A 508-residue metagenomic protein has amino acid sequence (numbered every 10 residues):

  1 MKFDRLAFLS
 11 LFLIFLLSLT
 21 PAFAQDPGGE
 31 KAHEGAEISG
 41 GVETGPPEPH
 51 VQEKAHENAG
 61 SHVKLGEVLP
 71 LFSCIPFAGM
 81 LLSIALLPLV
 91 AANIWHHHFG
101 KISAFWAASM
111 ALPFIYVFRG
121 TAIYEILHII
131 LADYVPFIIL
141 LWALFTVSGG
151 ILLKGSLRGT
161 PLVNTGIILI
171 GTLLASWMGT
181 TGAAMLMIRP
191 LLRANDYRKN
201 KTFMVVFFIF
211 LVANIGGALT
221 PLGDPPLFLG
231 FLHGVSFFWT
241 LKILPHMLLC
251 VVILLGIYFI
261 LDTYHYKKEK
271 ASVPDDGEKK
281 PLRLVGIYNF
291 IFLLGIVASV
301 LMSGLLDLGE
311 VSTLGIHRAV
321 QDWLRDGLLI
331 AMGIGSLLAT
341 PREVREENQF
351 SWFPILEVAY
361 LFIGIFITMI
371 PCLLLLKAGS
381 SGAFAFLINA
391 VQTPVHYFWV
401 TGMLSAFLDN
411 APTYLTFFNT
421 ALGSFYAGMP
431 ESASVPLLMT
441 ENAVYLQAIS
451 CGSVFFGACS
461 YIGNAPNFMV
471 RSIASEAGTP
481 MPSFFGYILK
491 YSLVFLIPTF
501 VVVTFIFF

Functional and structural regions predicted by a protein language model:
K2-L6, F15-L69, L308-V311, P394-V395 (+2 more regions): Low-complexity, proline/glycine-enriched hydrophobic segments characteristic of transmembrane helices
G60-S73, I94-S103, I123-P136, F237-H246 (+5 more regions): Interfacial loop-to-helix junctions that mark the boundaries of transmembrane helices in multi-pass membrane
S73-I84, H98-F114, Y134-A143, V285-G295 (+2 more regions): Hydrophobic mid-bilayer segments of alpha-helices in multi-pass membrane transport proteins, especially secondary
A92-N93, L112-I130, W142-T160, L173-L186 (+3 more regions): Transmembrane alpha-helix boundary signature
I94, L219-T220, L229, F238-L284 (+2 more regions): Juxtamembrane and boundary regions of transmembrane helices in multi-pass small-molecule transporters and channels
P113-F114, A175, M185-K199, M204-V205 (+4 more regions): Membrane-interfacial helix-loop connectors
T240-A339, L493: Core mid-bundle transmembrane helix pairs that form the ion/substrate translocation pathway in diverse multi-pass
G295-T416, T420-S424: Transmembrane helical segments that form the transport core of multi-pass membrane transport proteins
